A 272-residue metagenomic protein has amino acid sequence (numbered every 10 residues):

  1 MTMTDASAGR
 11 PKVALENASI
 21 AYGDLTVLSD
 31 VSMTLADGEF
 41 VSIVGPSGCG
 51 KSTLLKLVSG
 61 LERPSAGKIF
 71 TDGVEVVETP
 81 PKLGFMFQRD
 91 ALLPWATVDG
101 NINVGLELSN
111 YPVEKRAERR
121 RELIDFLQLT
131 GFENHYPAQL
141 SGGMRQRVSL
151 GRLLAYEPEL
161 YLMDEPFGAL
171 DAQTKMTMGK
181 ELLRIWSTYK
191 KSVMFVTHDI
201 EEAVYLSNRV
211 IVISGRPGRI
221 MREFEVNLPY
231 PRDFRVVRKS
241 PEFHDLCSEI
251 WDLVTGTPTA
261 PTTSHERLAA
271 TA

Functional and structural regions predicted by a protein language model:
V44-P46: The feature captures the beta-strand-to-loop junction immediately N-terminal to the Walker
S59: Helix-to-loop junction immediately C-terminal to a conserved catalytic motif
G67-T79: Conserved ABC transporter NBD signature motif
D99-E107, A117, R121, E225: Short helical segment in ABC ATPase nucleotide-binding domains corresponding to the A-loop/adjacent helical element
E114-F132, R184: Conserved ABC ATPase "signature" region
H135-A138, Y156: Conserved signature/switch motifs of ABC ATPase nucleotide-binding domains
Y161-D164: Catalytic Walker B motif of ABC-type/P-loop ATPase nucleotide-binding domains
